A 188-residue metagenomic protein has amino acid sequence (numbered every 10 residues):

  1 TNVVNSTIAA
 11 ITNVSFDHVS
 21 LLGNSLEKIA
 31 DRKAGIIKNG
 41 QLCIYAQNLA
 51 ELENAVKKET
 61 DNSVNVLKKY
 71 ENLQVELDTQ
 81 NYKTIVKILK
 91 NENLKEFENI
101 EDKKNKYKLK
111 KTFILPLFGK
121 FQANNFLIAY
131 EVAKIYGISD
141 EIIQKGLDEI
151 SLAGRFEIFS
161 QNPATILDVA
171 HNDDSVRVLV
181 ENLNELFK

Functional and structural regions predicted by a protein language model:
T1-A10, V14-S15, K28, E98-K188: Nucleotide phosphate-binding/pyrophosphate-handling subdomain across enzymes that bind or process nucleotide phosphates
T1-L21, E53-K110: Extended acidic/charged loop-beta regions that coordinate divalent cations and stabilize anionic phosphate/carboxylate
V4, L42-L52: Phosphate/pyrophosphate-binding catalytic cores of soluble transferases and nucleic-acid-acting enzymes
A9-T12, Q41-Y45: Conserved beta-strand/loop subsegment of P-loop NTPase cores
S20, E51-N54, N124, D174: Residues that form or flank phosphate/diphosphate-binding pockets in enzymes that use nucleotide phosphates
G23-D31: Nucleotide-sugar donor phosphate/pyrophosphate-binding loop at the beta->alpha transition of glycosyltransferases
A30-N39: Membrane-proximal helix-turn-helix segments that form the acceptor-binding/catalytic region of lipid-linked
I44-Q47, E59-Q80, L115-K120, I142-I150 (+2 more regions): Beta-strand->loop->alpha-helix junctions that form or flank phosphate-binding loops in nucleotide-handling enzymes
